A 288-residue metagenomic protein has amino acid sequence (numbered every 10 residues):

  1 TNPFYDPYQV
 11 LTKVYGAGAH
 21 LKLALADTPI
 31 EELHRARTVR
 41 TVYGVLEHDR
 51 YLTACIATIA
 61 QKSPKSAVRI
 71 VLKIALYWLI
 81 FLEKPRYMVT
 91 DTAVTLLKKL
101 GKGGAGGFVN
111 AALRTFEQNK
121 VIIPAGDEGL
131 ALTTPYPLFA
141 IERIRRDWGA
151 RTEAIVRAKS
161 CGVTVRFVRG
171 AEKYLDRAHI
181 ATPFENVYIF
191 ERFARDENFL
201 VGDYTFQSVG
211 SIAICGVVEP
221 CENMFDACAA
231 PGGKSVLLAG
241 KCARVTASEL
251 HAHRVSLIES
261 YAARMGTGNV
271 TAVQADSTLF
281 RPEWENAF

Functional and structural regions predicted by a protein language model:
T1-F288: S-adenosylmethionine
